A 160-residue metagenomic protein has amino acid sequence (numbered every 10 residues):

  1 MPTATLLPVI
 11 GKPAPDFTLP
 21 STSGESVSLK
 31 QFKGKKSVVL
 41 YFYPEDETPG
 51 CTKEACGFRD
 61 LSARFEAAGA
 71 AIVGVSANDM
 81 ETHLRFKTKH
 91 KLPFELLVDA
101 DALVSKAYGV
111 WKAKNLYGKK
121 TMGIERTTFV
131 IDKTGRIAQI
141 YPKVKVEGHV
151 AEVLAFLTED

Functional and structural regions predicted by a protein language model:
M1-D160: Chalcogenol-based redox active-site neighborhoods
